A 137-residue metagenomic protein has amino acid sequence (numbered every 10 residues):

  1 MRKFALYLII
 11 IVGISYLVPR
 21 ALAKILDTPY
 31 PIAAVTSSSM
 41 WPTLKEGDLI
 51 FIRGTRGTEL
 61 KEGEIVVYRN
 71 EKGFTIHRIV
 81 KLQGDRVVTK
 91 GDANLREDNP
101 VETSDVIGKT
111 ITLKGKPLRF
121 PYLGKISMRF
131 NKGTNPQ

Functional and structural regions predicted by a protein language model:
M1-L60, P117-Q137: Protein maturation boundaries and topogenic segments
I25, P29-T36, R69, F74-Q137: Acidic/glycine-rich C-terminal interaction modules and beta/coil loop segments that lie outside canonical DNA-binding
T58-N70: Short coil-to-beta transition motif at edge beta-strands of beta-rich domains
